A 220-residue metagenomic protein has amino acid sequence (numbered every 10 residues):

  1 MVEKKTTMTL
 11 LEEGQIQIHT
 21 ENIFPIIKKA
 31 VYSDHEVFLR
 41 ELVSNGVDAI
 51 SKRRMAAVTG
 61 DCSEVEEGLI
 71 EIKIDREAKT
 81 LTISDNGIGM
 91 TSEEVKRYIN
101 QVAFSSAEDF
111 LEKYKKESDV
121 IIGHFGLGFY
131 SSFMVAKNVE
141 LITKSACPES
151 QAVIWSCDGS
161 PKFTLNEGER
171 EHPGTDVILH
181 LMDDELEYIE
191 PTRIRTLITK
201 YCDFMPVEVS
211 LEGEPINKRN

Functional and structural regions predicted by a protein language model:
M1-Y188, T196: GHKL (Bergerat-fold) ATPase N-terminal catalytic module, capturing the glycine-rich phosphate-binding loop and acidic
E12, T192, P206-E208, E212-N220: GHKL/Histidine-kinase-like ATPase module
T20, L197, S210-E214: Membrane-protein biogenesis/insertion across secretory and organellar systems
E36-V37, E108, F204-V207, L211: Intrinsically disordered or highly flexible coil/loop and linker segments, enriched in small and charged/polar residues
E185, P191-F204, V209: Juxtamembrane extramembrane loops of integral membrane proteins
